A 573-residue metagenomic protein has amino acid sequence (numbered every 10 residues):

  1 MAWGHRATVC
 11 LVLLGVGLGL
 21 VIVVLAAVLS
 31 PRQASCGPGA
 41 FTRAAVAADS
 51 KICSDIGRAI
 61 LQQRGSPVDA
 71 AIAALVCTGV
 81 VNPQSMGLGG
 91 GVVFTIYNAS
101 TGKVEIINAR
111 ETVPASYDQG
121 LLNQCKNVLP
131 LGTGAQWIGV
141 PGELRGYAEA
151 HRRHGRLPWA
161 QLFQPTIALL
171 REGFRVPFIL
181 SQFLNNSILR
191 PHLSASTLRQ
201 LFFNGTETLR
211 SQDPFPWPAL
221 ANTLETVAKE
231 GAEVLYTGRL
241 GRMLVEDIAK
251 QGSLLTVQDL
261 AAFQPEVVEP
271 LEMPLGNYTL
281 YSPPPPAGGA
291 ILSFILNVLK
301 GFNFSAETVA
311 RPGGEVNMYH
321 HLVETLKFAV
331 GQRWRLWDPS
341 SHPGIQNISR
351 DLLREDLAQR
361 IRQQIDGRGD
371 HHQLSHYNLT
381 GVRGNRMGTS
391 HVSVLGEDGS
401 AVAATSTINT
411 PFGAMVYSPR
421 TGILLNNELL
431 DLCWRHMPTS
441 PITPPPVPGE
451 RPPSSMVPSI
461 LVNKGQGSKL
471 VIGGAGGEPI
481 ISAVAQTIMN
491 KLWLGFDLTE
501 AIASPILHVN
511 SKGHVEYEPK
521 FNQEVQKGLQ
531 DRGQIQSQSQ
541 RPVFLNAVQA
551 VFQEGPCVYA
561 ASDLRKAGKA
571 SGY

Functional and structural regions predicted by a protein language model:
A2-A287, L353, Q363-H372, P453 (+1 more regions): Noncatalytic scaffold domains of N-terminal-nucleophile
V68-L75, A160-R171, M243-E246, V309-R333 (+1 more regions): Short, well-structured alpha-helical segments that form the helix of a local strand-helix-strand
V81-Q84, V93-Y97, T101-E105, L254-T256 (+4 more regions): Active-site rim segments in enzyme catalytic domains, especially the processed small/beta chain of N-terminal
M86, G90-N98, S390-V394, P458-I460 (+2 more regions): Short beta-strand scaffold segments in enzyme catalytic cores
L193, L198, G205-T206, W217 (+5 more regions): Internal maturation/activation junctions in enzymes
E233-E324, A329, L379-G381, F412 (+3 more regions): Catalytic phosphate/nucleotide-handling subdomain of diverse soluble enzymes
V267, R386-T389, P411, S454-M456: Short, small/polar residue-rich loop motifs at catalytic or cofactor-binding pockets
Y319, P339, G449-R451, V484-A485 (+1 more regions): Extended C-terminal subregions enriched in glycine
